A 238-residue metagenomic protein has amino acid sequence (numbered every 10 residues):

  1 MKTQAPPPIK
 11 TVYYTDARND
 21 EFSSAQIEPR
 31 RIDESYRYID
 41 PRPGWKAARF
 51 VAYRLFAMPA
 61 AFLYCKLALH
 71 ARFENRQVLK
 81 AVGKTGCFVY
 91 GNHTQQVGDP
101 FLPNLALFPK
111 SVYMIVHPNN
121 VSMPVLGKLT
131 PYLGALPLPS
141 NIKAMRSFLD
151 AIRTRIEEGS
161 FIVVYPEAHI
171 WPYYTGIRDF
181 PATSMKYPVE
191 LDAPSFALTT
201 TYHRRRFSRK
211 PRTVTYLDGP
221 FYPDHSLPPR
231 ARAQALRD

Functional and structural regions predicted by a protein language model:
M1-F88, G98-L102, G127, Y132: Membrane-anchoring hydrophobic helices of lipid-metabolizing enzymes
H70-Q234: Soluble catalytic domains of membrane acyltransferases
R237-D238: Short, cationic low-complexity segments
